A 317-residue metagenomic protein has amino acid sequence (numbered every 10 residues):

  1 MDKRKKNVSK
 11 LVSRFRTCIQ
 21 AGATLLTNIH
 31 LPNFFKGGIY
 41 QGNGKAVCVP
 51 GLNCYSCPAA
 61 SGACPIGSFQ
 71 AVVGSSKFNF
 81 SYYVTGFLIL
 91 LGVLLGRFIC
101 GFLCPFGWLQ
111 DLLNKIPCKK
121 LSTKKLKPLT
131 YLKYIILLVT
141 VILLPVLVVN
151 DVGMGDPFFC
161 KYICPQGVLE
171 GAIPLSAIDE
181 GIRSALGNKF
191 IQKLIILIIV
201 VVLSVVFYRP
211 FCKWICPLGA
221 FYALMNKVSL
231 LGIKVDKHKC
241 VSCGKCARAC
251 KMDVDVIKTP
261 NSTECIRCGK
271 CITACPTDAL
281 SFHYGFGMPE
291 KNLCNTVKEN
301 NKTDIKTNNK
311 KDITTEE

Functional and structural regions predicted by a protein language model:
M1-I257, T263-E317: Non-ligating segments of multi-cofactor redox enzymes
